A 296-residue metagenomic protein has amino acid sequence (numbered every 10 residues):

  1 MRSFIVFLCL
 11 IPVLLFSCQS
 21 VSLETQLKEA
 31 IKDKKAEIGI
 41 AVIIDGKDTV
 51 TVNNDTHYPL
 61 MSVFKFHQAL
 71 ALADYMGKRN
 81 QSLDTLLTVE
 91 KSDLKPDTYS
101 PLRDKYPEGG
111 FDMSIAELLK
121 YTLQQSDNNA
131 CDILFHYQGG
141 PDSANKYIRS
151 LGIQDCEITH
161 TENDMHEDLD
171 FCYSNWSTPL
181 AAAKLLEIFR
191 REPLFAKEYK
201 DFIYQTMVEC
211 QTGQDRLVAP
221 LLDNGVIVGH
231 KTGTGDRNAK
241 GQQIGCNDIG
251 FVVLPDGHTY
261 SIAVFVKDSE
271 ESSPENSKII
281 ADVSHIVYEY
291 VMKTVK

Functional and structural regions predicted by a protein language model:
M1-T25: Bacterial Sec-dependent N-terminal signal peptides
C18-P59, D236, M292: Beta-lactamase-like hydrolase cores
Q19, L23-E29, H136-Y137, P141 (+3 more regions): Structured C-terminal helix/loop/strand segments within mature extracytoplasmic catalytic/sensor domains
E37, D132-L194: Mid-domain, small-residue-enriched loop/turn segments at the edges of structured enzyme/sensor domains
G39-I43, T51, H67, T88 (+2 more regions): Soluble periplasmic/extracytoplasmic beta-strand elements of cell-envelope proteins
P59-T88, T122, I262: Active-site SXXK
D74-L94, P141, A196-K200: Short, well-structured active-site flanking segments
L94-D132: Conserved catalytic neighborhood of penicillin-recognizing serine enzymes
